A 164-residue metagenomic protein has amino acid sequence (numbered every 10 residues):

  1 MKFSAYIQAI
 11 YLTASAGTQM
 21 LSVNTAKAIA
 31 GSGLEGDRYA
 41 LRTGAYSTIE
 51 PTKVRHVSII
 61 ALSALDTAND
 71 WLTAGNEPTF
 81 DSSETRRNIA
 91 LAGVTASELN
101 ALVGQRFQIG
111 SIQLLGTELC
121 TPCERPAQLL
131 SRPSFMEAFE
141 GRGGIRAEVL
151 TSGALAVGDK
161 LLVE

Functional and structural regions predicted by a protein language model:
M1-E164: Metal-cofactor-dependent catalytic cores
